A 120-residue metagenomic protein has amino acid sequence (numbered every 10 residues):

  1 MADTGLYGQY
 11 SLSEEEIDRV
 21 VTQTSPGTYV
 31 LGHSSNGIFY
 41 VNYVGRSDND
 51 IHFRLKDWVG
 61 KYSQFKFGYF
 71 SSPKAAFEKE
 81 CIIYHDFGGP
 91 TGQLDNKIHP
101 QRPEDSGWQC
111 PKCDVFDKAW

Functional and structural regions predicted by a protein language model:
M1-V41, R46-W120: Boundary/linker segments flanking structured domains
